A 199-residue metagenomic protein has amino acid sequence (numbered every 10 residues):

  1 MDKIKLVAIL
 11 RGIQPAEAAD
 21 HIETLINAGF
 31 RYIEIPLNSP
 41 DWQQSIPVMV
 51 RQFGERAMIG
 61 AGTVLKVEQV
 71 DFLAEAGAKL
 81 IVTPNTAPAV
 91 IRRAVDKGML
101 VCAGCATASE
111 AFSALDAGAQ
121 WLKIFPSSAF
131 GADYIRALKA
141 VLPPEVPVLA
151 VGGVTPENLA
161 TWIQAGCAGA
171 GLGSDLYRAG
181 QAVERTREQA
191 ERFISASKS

Functional and structural regions predicted by a protein language model:
M1-K79, T86, D96, D116 (+2 more regions): Conserved N-terminal beta1-alpha1 strand-loop-helix module at the mouth
K5-L10, I33-I35, I59-G62, I81-V82 (+4 more regions): Hydrophobic faces of well-ordered beta-strands that scaffold small-molecule active sites in alpha/beta enzyme cores
G29, G77, N85, G98 (+5 more regions): Conserved functional loop/turn residues at catalytic and ligand-binding sites
K66-A76, S109-A117, K139, V154-A170: Catalytic cores of alpha/beta
L80, P84-V90, I124-G131, A165-Q189: Glycine-rich phosphate-binding active-site loops on the catalytic face of alpha/beta enzymes
A89-A129: Histidine/lysine/aspartate-rich catalytic loop segments that bind and position anionic ligands
A94, A132-L142, V148: CoA-thioester-processing core
V141, E145, P156-I163, L176 (+1 more regions): C-terminal output/effector regions of signal-responsive regulators
